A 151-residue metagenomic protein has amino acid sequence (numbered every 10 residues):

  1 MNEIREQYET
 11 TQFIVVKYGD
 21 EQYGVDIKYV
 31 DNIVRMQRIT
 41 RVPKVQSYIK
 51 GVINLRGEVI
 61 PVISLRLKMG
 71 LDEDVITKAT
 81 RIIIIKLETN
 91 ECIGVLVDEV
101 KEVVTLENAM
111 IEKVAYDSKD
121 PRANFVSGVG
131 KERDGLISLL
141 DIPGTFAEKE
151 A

Functional and structural regions predicted by a protein language model:
M1-A151: An acidic, low-aromatic, low-complexity terminal/linker signal
